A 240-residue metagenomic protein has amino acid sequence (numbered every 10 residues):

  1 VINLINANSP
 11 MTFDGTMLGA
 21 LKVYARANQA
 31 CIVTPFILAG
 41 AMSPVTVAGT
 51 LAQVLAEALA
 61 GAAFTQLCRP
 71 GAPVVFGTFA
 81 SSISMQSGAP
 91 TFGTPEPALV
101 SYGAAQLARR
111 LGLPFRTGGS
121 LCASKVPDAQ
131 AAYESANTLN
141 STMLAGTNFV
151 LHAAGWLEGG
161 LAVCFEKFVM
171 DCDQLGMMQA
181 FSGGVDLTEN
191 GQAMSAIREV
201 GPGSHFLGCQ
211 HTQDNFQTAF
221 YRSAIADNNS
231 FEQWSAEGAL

Functional and structural regions predicted by a protein language model:
V1-N148: Helix-rich catalytic cores of soluble enzyme domains
D14, T46, S84-M85, P127-A129 (+4 more regions): Alpha-helix initiation/capping motif
A41, V45-A48, V54, Q86-G88 (+6 more regions): Surface-exposed loop/turn and secondary-structure junction residues enriched for glycine/proline
T78-S84, G119-P127, G155-L161, A193-P202: A glycine-rich phosphate-binding loop feature that marks nucleotide/adenosyl-phosphate handling sites
L113-G119, T147-A154, G184-M194: Acidic/polar loop patches that form or flank catalytic/metal-binding clefts of enzymes that bind anionic ligands
N140-A162: Glycine-rich phosphate-binding active-site loops on the catalytic face of alpha/beta enzymes
E166-L240: Catalytic-core signal marking the mid-to-C-terminal active-site face
